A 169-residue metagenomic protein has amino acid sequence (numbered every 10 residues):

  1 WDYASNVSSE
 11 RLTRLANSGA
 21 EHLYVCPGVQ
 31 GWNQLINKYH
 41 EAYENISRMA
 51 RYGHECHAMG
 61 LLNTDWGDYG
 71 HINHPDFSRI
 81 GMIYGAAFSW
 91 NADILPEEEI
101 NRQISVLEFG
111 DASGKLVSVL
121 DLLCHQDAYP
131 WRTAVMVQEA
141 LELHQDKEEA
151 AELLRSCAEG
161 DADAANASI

Functional and structural regions predicted by a protein language model:
W1-I169: Substrate-binding groove of N-acetylhexosamine-processing glycoside hydrolases
